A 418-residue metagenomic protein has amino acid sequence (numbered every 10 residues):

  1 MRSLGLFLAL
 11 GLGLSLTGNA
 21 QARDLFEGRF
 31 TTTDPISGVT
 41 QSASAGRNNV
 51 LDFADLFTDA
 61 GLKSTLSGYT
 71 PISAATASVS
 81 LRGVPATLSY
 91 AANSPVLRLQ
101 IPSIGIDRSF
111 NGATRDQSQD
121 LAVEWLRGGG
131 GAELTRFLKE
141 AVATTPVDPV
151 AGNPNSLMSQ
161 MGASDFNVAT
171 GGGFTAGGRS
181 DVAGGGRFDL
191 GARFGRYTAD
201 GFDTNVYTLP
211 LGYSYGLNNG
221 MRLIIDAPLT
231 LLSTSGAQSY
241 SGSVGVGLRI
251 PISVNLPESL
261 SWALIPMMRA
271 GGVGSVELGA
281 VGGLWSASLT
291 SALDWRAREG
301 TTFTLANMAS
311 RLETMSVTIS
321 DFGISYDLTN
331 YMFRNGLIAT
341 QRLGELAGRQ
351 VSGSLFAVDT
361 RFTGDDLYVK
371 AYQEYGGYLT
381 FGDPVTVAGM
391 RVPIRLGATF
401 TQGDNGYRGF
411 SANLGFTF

Functional and structural regions predicted by a protein language model:
M1-R2: N-terminal secretory signal peptides that target proteins for export/translocation
G5-S15: Bacterial N-terminal signal peptides
L16-A22: Sec/Tat signal peptide C-region and signal peptidase I cleavage site
R23-D383, V387-T417: Transmembrane beta-barrel domains of bacterial outer-membrane proteins
